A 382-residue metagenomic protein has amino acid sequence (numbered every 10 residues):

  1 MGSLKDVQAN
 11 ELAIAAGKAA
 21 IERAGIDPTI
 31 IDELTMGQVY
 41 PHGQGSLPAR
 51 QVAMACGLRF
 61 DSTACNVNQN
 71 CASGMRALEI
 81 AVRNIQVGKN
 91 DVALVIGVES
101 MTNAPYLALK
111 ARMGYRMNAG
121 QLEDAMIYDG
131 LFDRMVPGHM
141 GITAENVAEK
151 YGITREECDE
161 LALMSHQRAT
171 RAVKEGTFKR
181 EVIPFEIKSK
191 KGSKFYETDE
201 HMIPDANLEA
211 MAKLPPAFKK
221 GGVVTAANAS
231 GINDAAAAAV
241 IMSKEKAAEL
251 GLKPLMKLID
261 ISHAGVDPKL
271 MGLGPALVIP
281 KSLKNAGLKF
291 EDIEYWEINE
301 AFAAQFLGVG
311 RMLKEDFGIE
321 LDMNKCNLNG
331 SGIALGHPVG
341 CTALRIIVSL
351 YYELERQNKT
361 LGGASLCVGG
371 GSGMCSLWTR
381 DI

Functional and structural regions predicted by a protein language model:
M1-V39, G43-Q44, P48-C56, T63-N66 (+7 more regions): Conserved active-site "lid/cap" helical segment
M1-V7, A19, L122, L208-L273 (+4 more regions): Condensing-enzyme catalytic core mediating Claisen C-C bond formation in acyl metabolism
K5-K18, R23, E157-E249, R311 (+3 more regions): N-terminal extracellular/periplasmic Venus flytrap/periplasmic-binding protein-like
V7-Q8, Q38-A93, M135-H139, D205-G231 (+2 more regions): Conserved catalytic cysteine-centered active-site region of acyl-thioester-dependent Claisen-condensing enzymes
V67-E99, A148-T177, A238-E245, G310-R311 (+2 more regions): Active-site-proximal alpha-helical scaffold in enzymes
Q86, V92-V147: Flexible glycine-/small-residue-enriched beta->alpha junction loops that bind anionic phosphate/pyrophosphate groups
E145, E181, K188-S189, I259-A334: Active-site pocket-lining segment
